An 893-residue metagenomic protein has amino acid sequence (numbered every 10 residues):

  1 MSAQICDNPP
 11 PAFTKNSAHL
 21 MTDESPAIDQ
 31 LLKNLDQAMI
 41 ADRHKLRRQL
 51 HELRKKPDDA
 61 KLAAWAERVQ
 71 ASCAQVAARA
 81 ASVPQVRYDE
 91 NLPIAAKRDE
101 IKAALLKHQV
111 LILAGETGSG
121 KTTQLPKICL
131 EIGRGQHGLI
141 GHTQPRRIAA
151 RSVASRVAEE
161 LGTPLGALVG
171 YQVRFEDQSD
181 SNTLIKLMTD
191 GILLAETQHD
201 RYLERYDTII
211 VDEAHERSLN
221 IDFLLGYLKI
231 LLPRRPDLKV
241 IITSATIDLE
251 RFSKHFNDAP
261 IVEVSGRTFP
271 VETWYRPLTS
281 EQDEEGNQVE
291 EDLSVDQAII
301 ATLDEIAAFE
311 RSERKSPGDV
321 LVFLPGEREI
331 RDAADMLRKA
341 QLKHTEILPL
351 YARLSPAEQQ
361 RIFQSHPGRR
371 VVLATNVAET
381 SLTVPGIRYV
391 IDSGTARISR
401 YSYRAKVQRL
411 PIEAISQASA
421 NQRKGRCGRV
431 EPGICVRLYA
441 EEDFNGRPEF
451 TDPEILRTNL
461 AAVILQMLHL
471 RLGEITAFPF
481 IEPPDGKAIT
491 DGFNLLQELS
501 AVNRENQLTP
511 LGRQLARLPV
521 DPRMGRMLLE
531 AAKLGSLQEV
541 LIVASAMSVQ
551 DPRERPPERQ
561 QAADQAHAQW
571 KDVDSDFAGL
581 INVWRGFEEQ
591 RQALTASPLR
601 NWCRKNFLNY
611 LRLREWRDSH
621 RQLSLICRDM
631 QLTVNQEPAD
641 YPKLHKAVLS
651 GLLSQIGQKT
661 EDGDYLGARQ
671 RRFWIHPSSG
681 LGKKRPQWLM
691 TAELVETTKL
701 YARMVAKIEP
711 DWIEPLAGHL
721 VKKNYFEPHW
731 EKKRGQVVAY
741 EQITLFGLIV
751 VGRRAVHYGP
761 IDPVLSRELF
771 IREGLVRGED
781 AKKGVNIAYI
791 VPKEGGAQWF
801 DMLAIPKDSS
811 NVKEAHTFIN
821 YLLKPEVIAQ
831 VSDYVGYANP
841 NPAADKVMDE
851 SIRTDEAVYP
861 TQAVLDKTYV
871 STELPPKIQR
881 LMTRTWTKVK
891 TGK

Functional and structural regions predicted by a protein language model:
A3, F13-M527: P-loop NTPase motor module signature
C6-P9: Intrinsically disordered, low-complexity proline-rich regions
L20, Q30, S316, M336 (+8 more regions): Second RecA-like catalytic domain
S381, L681-K683, P792-Q798: Short, surface-exposed loop/turn microsegments at beta-strand edges and helix-strand junctions
K733-K783: Mixed-charge (acidic/basic) macromolecular-recognition segments
K782-P792: Ligand-binding pocket segment of bilobal, Venus flytrap-like solute-binding proteins
D801, I805-D866: Mature extracytoplasmic/periplasmic domains
Q862-K893: Conserved C-terminal helix/tail region of periplasmic/extracytoplasmic solute-binding proteins
